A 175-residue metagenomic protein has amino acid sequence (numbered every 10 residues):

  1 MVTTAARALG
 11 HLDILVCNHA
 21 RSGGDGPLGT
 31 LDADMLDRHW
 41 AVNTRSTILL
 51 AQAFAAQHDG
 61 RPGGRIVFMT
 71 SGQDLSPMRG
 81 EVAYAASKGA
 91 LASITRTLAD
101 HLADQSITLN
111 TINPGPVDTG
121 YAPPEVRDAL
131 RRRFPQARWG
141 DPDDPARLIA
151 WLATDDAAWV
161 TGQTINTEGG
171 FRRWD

Functional and structural regions predicted by a protein language model:
A20-D37, A56, G80-A83, Y121-P124: Conserved mid-core segment of classical short-chain dehydrogenase/reductases
D25, S76, A150, T161-D175: Short C-terminal tail/terminal secondary-structure segment of NAD(P)H-dependent dehydrogenase/reductase domains
G29, S76-V82, D104, A137 (+1 more regions): Active-site loop immediately N-terminal to the catalytic Tyr-X3-Lys motif of short-chain dehydrogenase/reductase
G29-I48, V67, L91: Catalytic Tyr-X3-Lys loop
A51, S87, T95: Active-site helix of classical SDR
A56, D100-D104, A158: Alpha-helical segment proximal to the catalytic Tyr-Lys
S71: Residue(s) in the substrate-gating loop at a strand-loop-helix junction that position the organic substrate next
F134-P145, D156: A conserved structural motif in NAD(P)-dependent oxidoreductases
